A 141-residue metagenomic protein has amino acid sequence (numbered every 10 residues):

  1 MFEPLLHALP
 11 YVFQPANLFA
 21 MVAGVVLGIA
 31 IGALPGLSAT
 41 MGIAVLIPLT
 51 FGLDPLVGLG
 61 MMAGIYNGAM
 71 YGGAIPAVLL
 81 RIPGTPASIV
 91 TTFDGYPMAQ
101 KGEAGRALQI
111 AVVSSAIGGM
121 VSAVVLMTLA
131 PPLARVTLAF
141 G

Functional and structural regions predicted by a protein language model:
M1-L56, P131, R135-L138: Helix-loop-helix hairpins and the membrane-proximal interhelical loops of multi-pass alpha-helical transport proteins
E3-H7, D54-G64, G72, E103-A104: A cross-family phosphate/adenosyl-ligand binding-site feature
L18-V22, L59-A63, L108: Hydrophobic alpha-helical transmembrane segments
I29, V45-P48, M62-M70, A111-A116: Transmembrane helix-bundle signature of multi-pass membrane transporters/permeases
I31-M41, V78-I89, V121-V125: Short helix-coil transition sites and intra-membrane helix breaks within transmembrane domains of multi-pass
L56-G60, P97-S114: Membrane-interface alpha-helices at helix entry/exit sites of multi-pass transporters
G60, G64-F93: Juxtamembrane transmembrane-helix boundary signature
A107-G141: Membrane-embedded alpha-helical modules
